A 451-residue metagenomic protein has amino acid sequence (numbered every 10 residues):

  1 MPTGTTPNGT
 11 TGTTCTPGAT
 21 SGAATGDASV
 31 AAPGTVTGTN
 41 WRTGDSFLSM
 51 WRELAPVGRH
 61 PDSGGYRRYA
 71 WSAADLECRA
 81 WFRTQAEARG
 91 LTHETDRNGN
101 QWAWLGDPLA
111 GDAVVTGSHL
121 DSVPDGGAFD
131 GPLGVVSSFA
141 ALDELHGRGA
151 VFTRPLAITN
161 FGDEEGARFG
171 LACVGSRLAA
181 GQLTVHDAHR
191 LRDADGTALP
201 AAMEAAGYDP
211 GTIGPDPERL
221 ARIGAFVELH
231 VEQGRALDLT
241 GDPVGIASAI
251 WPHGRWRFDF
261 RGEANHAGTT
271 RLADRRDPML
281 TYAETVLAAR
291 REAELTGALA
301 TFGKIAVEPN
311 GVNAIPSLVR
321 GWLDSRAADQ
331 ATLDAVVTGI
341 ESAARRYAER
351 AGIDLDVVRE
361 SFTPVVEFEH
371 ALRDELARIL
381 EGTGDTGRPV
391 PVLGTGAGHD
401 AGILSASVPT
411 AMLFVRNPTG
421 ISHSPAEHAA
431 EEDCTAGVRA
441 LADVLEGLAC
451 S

Functional and structural regions predicted by a protein language model:
V36-S72, I421: N-terminal capping segment at the start of a domain
P56-V57, T197-S248, V286-R290, V358-V415: Active-site-adjacent substrate-binding region of metalloamidase/peptidase-like peptide-processing proteins
V57-H60, G117-S118, V390-A440, L448: Zn-dependent metallopeptidase/amidohydrolase metal-coordination segment
H60-G106: A non-catalytic alpha/beta surface segment that caps or lines the substrate-entry region of metallo-dependent hydrolase
R67-W71, G303-N310, W322-D329, D354-R373: A short beta-alpha structural unit
P124-D195: A generic, well-ordered mixed alpha/beta core segment in the N-terminal half of proteins
D163-E164, G170-A331: Midchain, well-structured core segments that form catalytic/ion-binding scaffolds
I250, H266, T270-L295, S342 (+1 more regions): His/Asp/Glu-rich mid-to-C-terminal helical/loop segments that flank catalytic regions of hydrolases
